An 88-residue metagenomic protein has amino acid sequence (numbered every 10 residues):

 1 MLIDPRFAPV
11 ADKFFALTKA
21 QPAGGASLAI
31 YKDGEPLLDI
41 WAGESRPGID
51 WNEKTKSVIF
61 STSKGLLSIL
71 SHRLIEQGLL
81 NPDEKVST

Functional and structural regions predicted by a protein language model:
M1-L2, K32: Short amphipathic alpha-helical segments
L2, R6, V58-S63: Extracytoplasmic/periplasmic, Sec-exported soluble proteins
L2-K19: Short, basic/aromatic recognition patches
F15-D50, P82-E84: A short, well-structured edge-of-sheet supersecondary motif
N52-K54: Short, solvent-exposed loop/turn segments in extracellular or other extracytoplasmic domains
V58-T62, L74-T88: Active-site helix/loop module of the DD-peptidase/beta-lactamase fold, centered on the serine-lysine SxxK catalytic
L67: Active/ligand-binding-proximal structured segments within catalytic/core domains that scaffold catalytic residues
S71: Short alpha-helical "switch" segments that flank and position catalytic residues in signal-transduction proteins
